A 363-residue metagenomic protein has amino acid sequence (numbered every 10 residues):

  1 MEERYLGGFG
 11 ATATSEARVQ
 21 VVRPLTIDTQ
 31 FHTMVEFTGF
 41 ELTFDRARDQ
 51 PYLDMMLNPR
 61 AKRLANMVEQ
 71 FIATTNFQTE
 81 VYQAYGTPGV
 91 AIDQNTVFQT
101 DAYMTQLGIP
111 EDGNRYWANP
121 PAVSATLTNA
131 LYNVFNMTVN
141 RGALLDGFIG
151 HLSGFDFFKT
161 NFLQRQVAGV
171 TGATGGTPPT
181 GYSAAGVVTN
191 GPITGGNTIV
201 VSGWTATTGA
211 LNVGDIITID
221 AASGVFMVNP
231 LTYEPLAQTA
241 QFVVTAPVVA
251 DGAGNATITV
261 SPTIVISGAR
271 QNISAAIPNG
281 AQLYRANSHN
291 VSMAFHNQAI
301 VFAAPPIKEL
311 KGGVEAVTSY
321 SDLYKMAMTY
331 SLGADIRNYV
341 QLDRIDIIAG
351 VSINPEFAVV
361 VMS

Functional and structural regions predicted by a protein language model:
M1-A206, P305-S363: Flexible, glycine/threonine- and acidic-rich loop/arm segments that mediate assembly and lattice contacts in viral
V134, V139, N161-F162, Q166-T194 (+2 more regions): Small/polar beta-strand repeat architecture
I219-D220, D346: Residue-level recognition of conserved beta-strand edge/terminus positions
